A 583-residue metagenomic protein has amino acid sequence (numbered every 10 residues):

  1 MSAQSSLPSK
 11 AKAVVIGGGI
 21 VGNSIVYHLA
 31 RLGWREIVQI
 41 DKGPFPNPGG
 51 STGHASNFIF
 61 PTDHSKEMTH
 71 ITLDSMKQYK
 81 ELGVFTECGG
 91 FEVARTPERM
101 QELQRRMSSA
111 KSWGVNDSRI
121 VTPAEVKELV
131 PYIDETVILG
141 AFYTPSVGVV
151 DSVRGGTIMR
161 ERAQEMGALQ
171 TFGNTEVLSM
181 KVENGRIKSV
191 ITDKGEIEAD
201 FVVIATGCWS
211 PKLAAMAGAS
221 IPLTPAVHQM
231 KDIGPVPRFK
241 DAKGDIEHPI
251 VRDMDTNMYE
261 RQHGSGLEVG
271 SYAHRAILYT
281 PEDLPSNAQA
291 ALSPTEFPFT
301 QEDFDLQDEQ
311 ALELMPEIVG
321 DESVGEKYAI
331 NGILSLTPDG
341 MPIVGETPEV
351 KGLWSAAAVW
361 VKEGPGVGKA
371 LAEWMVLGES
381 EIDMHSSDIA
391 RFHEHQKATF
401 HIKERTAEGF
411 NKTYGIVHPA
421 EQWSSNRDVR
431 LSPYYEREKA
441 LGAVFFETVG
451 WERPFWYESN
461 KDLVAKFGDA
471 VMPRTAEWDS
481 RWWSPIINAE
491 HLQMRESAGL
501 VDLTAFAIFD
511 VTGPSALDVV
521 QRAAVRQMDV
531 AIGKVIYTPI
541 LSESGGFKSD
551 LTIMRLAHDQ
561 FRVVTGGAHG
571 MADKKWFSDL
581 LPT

Functional and structural regions predicted by a protein language model:
S5-V21, V38: Beta1/beta-strand and adjacent pyrophosphate-binding region of the FAD-binding site in flavoprotein oxidoreductases
G17-G19, N23, K42, T206: Glycine-rich Rossmann-fold phosphate-binding loop(s) that bind the pyrophosphate of adenine dinucleotide cofactors
S24, F60, D74, M180-P298 (+3 more regions): Flavin-dependent oxidoreductases
A30-T52: Glycine-rich FAD pyrophosphate-binding loop
A55-L129, D255-E260, G264-E268, T295 (+3 more regions): Dinucleotide-binding Rossmann-like beta1-alpha1 core, especially the glycine-rich loop that anchors the ADP
E81-L82, T86, P97-M166, Q170-G173 (+4 more regions): Flavin (FAD/FMN) cofactor-binding and adjacent substrate-gating region of FAD-dependent oxidoreductase domains
S152, D255, G264, T280-P281 (+1 more regions): C-terminal catalytic lobe of FAD-dependent flavoproteins
H393-T583: Glycine/proline-enriched, intrinsically flexible loops and inter-domain linkers
